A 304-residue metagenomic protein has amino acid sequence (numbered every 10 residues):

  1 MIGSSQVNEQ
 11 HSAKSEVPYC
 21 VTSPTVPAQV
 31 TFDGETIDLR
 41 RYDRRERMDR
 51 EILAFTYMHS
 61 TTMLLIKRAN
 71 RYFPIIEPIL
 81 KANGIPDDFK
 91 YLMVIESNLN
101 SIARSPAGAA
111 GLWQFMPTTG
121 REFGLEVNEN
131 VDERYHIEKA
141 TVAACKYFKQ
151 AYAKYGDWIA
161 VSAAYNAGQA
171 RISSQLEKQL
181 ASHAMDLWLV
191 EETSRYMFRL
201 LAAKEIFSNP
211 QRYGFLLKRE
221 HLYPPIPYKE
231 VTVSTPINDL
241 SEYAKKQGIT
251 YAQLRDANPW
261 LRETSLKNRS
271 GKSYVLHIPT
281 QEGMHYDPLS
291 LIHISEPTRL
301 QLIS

Functional and structural regions predicted by a protein language model:
M1-G84: An acidic, Gly/Ser/Thr/Pro-rich helix-cap/linker signature
I85-I102, V161-G168, L254-A257: Short, functionally critical alpha-helical segments immediately adjacent to catalytic or ligand/cofactor-binding
A107-E129, T141-A143, F148, I172-Q175: Substrate-binding/active-site groove segments that recognize and process beta-1,4-linked N-acetyl-hexosamine
F148-Q175: Catalytic and binding regions of secreted/periplasmic enzymes and modules that target cell-wall glycans
K218-G248: Primarily a LysM-type cell-wall glycan-binding module
D239-N268: LysM (lysin motif) carbohydrate-binding repeats in extracellular/periplasmic proteins that recognize
A257-L291: Extracellular LysM carbohydrate-binding repeats and other cell-envelope/extracellular binding modules
I292-S304: Single conserved hydrophobic/aromatic residue that forms the stacking wall/gate of nucleotide- or nucleobase-binding
